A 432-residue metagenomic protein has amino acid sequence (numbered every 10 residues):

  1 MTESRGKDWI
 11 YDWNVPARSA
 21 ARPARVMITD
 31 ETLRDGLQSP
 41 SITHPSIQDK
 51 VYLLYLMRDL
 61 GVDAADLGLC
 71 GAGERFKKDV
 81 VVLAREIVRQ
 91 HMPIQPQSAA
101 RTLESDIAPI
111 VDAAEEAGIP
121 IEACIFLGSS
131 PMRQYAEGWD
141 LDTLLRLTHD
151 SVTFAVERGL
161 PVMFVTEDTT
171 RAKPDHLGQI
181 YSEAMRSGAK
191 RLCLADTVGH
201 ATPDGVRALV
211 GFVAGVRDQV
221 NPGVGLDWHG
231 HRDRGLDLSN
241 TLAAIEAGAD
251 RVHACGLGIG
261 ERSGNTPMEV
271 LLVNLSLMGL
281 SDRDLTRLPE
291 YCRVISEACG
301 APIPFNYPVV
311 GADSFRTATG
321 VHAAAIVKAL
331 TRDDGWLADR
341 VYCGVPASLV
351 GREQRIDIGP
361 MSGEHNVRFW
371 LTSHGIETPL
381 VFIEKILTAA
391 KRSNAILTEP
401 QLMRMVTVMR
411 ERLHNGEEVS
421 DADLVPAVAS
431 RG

Functional and structural regions predicted by a protein language model:
M1-T102, R355-I358, S362, R368 (+2 more regions): N-terminal capping/small domains of soluble enzymes
T2-R34, S281-G432: A mid-to-C-terminal "edge-of-domain" accessory segment
T2-S4, V26-I28, H44-A64, V80-H91 (+2 more regions): Alpha/beta enzyme core
D35, S39-P40, G71-R75, S130-R133 (+4 more regions): Short, small-residue-enriched loops and turns at beta-alpha junctions that line or gate enzyme active sites
P45-Q48, Y52, E74-K78, S105 (+14 more regions): Conserved active-site and cofactor/substrate-binding residues in soluble primary-metabolism enzymes
R58-D63, A249-H253, M268-S276, V345-G351 (+2 more regions): Short acidic (Asp/Glu) and glycine-rich catalytic loops that position anionic groups and cofactors
G68-C70, A99, F126, V165-E167 (+4 more regions): Generic beta-strand/beta-sheet core signal
V198-A201, R207-D333, V341: Catalytic alpha/beta core domains of metabolic enzymes, predominantly
